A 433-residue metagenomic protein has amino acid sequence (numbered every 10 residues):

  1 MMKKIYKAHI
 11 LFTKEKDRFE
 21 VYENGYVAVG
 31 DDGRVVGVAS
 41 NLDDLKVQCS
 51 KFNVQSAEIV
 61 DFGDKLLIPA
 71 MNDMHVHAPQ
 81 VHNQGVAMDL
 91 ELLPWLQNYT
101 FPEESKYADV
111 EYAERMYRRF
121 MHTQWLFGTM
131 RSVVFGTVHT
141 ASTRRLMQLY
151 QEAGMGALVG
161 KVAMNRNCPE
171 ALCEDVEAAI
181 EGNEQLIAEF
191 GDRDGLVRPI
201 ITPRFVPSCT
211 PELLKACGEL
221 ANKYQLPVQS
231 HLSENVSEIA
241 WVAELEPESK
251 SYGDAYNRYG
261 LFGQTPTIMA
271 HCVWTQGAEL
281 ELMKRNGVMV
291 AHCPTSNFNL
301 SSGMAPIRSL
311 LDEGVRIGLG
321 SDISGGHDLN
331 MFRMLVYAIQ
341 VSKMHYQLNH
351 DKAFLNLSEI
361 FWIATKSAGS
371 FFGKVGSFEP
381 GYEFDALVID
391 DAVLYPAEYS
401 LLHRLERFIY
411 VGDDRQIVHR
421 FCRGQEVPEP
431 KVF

Functional and structural regions predicted by a protein language model:
M1-C49: N-terminal metal-binding scaffold of metallo-dependent hydrolase/deaminase domains
K3-A8, V47-P94, R118, W125-L126: Replace "His-x-His-based motif
H9, V27, G33, D64 (+15 more regions): Divalent metal-coordination and catalytic microenvironments
E15, E383-F433: C-terminal cap of metal-dependent C-N hydrolases
L66, Q84-M155, A179-R193: Alpha-helical scaffold segments that flank or form the walls of functional sites
H82-A113, K161-V176, N235-Q264, M289 (+1 more regions): Active-site gating loops and adjacent loop-to-helix segments of metal-dependent hydrolytic enzymes
A141-V273: Metal-coordinating catalytic core of metallo-dependent amide/deamination hydrolases
R258-Q264, R308-V393: His/Asp/Glu-enriched, well-ordered alpha-helical/loop segment that forms or immediately abuts the divalent-metal
